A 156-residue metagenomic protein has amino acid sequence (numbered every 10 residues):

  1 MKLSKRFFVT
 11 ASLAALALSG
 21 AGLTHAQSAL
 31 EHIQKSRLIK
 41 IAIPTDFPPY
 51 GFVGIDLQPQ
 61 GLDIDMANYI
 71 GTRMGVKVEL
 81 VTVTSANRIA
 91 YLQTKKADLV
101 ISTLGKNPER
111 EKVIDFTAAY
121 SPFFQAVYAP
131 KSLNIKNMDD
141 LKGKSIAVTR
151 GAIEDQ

Functional and structural regions predicted by a protein language model:
M1-L3: N-terminal secretory signal peptides that target proteins for export/translocation
K5-V9: N-terminal export leaders
T10-G20: Bacterial N-terminal signal peptides
G20-A26: Sec/Tat signal peptide C-region and signal peptidase I cleavage site
A26-T103: Extracytoplasmic small-molecule ligand-binding "clamshell" domains of the periplasmic binding protein/Venus flytrap
L38-I43, M138-E154: Short loop->beta-strand "edge-of-pocket" segments that line small-molecule binding or catalytic clefts across diverse
Y50-G51, R110, Q156: Glycine/Thr-rich phosphate-binding loops of Rossmann-like dinucleotide-binding domains
N68, T72, K77-D140, G151: Acidic, polar ligand-binding/catalytic clefts
